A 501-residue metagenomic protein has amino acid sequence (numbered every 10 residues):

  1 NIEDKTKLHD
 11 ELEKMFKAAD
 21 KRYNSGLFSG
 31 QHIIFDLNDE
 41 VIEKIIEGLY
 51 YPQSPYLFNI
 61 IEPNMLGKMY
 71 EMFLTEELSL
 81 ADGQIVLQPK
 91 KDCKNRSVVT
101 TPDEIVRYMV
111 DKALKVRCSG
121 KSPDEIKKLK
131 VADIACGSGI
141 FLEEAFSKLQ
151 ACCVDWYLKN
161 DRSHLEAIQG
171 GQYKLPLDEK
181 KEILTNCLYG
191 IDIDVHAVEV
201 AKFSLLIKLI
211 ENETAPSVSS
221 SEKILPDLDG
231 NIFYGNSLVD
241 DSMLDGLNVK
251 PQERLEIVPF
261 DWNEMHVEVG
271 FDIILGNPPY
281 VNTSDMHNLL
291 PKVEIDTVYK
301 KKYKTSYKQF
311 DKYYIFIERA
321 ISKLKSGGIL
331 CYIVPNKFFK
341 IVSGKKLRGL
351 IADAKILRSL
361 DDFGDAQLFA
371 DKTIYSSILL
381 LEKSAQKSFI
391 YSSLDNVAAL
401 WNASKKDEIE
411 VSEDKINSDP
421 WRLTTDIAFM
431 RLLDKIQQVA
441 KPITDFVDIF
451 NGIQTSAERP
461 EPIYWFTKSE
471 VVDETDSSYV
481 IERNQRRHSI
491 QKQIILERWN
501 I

Functional and structural regions predicted by a protein language model:
N1-E104, Y108, K115-R117, L206-L209 (+2 more regions): Non-catalytic, mostly N-terminal accessory regions of nucleic-acid modification and defense proteins
E3, F28-D36, P52-I60, D92-T101 (+9 more regions): Generic amphipathic alpha-helical segments used as scaffolds and interaction surfaces in large, multi-domain proteins
K5, H9, D39-E43, P63-L66 (+7 more regions): Alpha-helix initiation and N-capping motif
E11, M15-A18, K44, G48 (+6 more regions): Residues that form generic nucleotide/phosphate-binding pockets
V41, V269, K323-K325, V342 (+1 more regions): C-terminal substrate-recognition regions of SAM-dependent nucleic acid methyltransferases
Y56, Q84-L360, D365, I378 (+1 more regions): SAM-dependent methyltransferase catalytic region
L368-T373: Short glycine-biased active-site loop of nucleotidyltransferases that positions the nucleotide triphosphate and helps
